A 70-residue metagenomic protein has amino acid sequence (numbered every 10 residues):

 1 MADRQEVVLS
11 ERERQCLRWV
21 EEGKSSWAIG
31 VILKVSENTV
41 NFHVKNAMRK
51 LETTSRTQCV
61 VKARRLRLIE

Functional and structural regions predicted by a protein language model:
M1-Q15: Regulatory hinge/linker segments at domain boundaries that couple sensory/effector modules to output domains
A2-R4, N46, A63-R64: Residue-level signal for pocket-adjacent positions within structured domains
R14-E21, M48, V60: Hydrophobic residues on short alpha-helical segments
E21-K24, L66: Short helix-capping/turn signature of helix-turn-helix
S25-Q58: Recognition helix of helix-turn-helix DNA-binding domains
R56-L66: Short, basic, alpha-helical segments at the C-terminal edge of helix-turn-helix-like DNA-binding modules
